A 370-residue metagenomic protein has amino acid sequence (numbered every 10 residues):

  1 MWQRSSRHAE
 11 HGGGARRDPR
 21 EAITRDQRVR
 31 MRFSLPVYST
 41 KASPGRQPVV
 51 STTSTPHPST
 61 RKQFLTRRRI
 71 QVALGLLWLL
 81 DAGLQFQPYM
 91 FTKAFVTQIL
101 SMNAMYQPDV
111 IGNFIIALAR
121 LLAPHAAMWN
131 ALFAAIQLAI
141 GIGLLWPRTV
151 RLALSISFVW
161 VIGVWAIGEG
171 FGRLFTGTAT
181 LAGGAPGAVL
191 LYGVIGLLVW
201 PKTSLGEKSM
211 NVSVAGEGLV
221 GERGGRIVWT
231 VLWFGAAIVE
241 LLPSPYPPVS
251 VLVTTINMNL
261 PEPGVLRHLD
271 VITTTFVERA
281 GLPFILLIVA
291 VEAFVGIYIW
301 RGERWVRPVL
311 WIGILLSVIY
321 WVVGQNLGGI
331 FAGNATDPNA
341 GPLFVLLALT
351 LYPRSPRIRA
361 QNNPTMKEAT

Functional and structural regions predicted by a protein language model:
A9-G12: Short hydrophobic alpha-helical segments enriched in small aliphatic residues
Q27: Conserved, function-critical positions that sit in or immediately flank catalytic and ligand-binding motifs
F33-Y38, A42-A139, G143-T370: Extended, low-polarity transmembrane helix blocks
